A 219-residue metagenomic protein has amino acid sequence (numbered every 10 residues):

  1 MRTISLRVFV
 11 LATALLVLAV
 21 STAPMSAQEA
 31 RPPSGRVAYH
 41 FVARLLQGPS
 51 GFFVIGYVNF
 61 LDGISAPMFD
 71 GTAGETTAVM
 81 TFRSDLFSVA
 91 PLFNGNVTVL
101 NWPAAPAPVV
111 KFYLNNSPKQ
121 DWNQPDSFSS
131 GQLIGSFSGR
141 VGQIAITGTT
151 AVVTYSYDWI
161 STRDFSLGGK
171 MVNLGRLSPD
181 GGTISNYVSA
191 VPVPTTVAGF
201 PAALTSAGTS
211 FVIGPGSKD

Functional and structural regions predicted by a protein language model:
M1-L11: Bacterial N-terminal signal peptides that target proteins for export
V10-V20: Bacterial N-terminal signal peptides
T22-A27: Sec/Tat signal peptide C-region and signal peptidase I cleavage site
Q28-D219: Extracytosolic secretory-pathway proteins
